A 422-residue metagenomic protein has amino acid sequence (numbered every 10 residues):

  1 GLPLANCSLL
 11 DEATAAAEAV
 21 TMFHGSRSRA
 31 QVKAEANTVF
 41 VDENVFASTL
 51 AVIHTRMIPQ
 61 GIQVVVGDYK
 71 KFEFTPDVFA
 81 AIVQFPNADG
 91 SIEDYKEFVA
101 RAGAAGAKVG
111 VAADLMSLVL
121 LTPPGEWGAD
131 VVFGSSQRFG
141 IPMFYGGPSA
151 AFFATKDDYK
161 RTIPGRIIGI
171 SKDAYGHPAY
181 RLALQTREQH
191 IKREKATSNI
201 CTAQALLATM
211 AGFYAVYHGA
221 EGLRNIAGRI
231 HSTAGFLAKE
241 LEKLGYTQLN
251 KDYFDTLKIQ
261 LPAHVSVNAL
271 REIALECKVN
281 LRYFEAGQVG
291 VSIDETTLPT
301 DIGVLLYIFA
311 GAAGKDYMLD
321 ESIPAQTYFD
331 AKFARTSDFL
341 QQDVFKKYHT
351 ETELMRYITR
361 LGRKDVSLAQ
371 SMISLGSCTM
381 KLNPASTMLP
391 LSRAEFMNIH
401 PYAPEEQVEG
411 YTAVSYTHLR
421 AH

Functional and structural regions predicted by a protein language model:
L10, V41-E97, L261: PLP-dependent aminotransferase-class I/II
R29-A47: Conserved PLP-anchoring active-site segment centered on the Schiff-base-forming lysine
P86-A105, M116-P123: Active-site core of PLP-dependent enzymes with the aminotransferase class I/II
G125-I141: Conserved active-site segment immediately N-terminal to the catalytic lysine that forms the internal aldimine
F139-L244, L249-K251: Active-site C-terminal subdomain of aminotransferase-like
H231, L244-A274, I293-T296: Conserved PLP-binding catalytic core of the aspartate aminotransferase-like
H264-V414: PLP-dependent enzyme catalytic core of the Aspartate aminotransferase-like
T417-H422: Conserved small/polar residues in nucleotide/adenosyl-binding loops
